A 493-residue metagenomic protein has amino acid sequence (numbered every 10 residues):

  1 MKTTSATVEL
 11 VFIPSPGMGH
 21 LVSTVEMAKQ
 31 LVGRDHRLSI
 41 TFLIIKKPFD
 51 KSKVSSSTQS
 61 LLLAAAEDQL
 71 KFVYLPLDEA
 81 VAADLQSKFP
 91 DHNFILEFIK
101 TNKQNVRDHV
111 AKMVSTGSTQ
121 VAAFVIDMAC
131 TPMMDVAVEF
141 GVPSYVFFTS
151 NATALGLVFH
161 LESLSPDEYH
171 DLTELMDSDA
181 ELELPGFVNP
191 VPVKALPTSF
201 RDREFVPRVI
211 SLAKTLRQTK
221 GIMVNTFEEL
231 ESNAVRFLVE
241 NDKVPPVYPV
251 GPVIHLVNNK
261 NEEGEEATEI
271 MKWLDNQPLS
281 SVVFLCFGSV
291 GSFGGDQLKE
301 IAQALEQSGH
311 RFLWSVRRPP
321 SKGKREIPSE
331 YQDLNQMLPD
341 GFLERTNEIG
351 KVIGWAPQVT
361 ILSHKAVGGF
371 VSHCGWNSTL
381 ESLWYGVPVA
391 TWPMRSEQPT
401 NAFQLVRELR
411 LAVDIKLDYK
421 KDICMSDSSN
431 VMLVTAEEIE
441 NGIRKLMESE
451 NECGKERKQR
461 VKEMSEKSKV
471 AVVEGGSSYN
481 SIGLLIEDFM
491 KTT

Functional and structural regions predicted by a protein language model:
M1-T493: Glycosyltransferase specificity loop/lid
